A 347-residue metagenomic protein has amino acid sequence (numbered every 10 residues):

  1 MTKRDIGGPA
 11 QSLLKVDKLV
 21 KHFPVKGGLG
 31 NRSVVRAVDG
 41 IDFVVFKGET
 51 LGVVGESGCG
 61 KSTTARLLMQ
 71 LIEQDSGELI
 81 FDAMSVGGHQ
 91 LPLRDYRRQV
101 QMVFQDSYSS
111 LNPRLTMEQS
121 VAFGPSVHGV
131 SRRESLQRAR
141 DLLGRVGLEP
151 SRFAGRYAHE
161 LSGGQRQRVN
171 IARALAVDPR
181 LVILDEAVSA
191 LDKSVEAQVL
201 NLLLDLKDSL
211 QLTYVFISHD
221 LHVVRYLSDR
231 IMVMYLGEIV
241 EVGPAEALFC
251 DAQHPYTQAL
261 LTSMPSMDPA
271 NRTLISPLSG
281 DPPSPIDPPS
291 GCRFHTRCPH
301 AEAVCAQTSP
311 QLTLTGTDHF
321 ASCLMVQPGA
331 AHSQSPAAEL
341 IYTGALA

Functional and structural regions predicted by a protein language model:
K3-S12, V25-G30, V34, P244-A347: Short catalytic/signature loops enriched in Gly
G28-R32, S85-Q101, Q119, V127 (+3 more regions): ABC ATPase NBD coupling module
E56, A190-L191, V195-T273: P-loop NTP-binding/switch modules centered on Walker-like glycine-rich loops
M69: Helix-to-loop junction immediately C-terminal to a conserved catalytic motif
Y108, R114-S126, L136, R140 (+2 more regions): Short helical segment in ABC ATPase nucleotide-binding domains corresponding to the A-loop/adjacent helical element
Y157-L161, Q165: Conserved ABC ATPase signature
D178: Conserved catalytic motifs of ABC-family nucleotide-binding domains
